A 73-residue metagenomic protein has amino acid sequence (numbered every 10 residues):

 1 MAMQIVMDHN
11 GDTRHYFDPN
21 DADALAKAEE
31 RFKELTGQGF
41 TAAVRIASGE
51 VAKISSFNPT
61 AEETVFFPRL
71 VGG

Functional and structural regions predicted by a protein language model:
M1-G72: Ubiquitin-like/PB1-type beta-grasp interaction modules and other compact soluble beta-rich domains
